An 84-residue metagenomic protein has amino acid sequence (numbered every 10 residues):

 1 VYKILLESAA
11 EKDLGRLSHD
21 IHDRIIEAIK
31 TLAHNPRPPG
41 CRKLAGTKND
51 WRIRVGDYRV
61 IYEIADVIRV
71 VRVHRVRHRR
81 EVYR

Functional and structural regions predicted by a protein language model:
V1-D23, R54-Y58, E63-R84: Enriched for short, Lys/Arg-rich terminal
I29-I53: A short, surface-exposed loop/turn module that caps and links secondary-structure elements
